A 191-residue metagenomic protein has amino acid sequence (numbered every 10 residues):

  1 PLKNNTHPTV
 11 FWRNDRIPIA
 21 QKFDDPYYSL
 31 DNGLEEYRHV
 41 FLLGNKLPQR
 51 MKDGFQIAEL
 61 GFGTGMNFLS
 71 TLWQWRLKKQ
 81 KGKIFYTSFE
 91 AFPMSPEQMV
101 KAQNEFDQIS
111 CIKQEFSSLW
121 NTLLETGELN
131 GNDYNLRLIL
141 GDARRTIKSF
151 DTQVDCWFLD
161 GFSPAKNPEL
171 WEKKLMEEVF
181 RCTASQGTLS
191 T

Functional and structural regions predicted by a protein language model:
P1-A58, S70-Q108: Rossmann-like AdoMet
G54, Q153-V154: Local beta-strand N-terminus motif with an aromatic residue
T64-L69: Glycine-rich SAM-binding Motif I of class I
Q80-I84, C182-G187: A short helix->loop->beta-strand "cap" motif at the edges of active sites that frequently abuts
Q98-F150: S-adenosyl-L-methionine
R144, D155-L170: A short SAM/SAH-binding and catalytic strip from SAM-dependent methyltransferases
F158, S185-T191: Conserved beta-strand signature within the Rossmann-like core of class I S-adenosyl-L-methionine
E169-S185: A short glycine-rich, Lys/Arg-flanked "PGG" loop and its adjoining helix->strand segment in the class I
